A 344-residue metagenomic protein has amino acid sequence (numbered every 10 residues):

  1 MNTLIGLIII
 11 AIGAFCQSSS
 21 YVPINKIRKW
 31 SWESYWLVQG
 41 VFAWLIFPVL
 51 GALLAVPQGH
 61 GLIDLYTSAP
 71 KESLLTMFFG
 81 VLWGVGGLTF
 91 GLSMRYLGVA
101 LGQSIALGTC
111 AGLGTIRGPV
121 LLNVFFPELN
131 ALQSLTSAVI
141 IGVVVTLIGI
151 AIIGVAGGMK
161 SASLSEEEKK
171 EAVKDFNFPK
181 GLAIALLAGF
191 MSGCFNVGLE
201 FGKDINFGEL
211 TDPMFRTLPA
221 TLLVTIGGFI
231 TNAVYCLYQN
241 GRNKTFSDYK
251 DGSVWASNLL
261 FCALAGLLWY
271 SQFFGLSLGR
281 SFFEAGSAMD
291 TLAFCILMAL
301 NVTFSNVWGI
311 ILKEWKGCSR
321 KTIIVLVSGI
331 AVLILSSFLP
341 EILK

Functional and structural regions predicted by a protein language model:
M1-K344: Polytopic alpha-helical membrane proteins, predominantly small-molecule transporters/carriers
